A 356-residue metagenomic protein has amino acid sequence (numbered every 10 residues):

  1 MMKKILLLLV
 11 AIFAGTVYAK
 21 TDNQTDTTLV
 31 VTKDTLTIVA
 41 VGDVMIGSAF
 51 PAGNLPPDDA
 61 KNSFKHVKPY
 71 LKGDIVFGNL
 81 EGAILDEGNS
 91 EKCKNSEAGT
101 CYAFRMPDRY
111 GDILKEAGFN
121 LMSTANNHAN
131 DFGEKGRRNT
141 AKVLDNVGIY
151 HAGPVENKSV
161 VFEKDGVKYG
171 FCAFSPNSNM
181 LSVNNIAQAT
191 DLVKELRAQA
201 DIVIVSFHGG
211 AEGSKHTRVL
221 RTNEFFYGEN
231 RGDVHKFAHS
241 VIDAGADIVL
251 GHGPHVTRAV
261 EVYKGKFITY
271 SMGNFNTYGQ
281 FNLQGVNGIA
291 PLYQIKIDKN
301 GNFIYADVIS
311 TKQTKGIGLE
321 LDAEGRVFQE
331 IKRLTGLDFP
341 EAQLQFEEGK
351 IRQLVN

Functional and structural regions predicted by a protein language model:
M1-N23: Bacterial Sec-dependent N-terminal signal peptides
K20-N356: Acidic, metal/ion-coordinating pockets
